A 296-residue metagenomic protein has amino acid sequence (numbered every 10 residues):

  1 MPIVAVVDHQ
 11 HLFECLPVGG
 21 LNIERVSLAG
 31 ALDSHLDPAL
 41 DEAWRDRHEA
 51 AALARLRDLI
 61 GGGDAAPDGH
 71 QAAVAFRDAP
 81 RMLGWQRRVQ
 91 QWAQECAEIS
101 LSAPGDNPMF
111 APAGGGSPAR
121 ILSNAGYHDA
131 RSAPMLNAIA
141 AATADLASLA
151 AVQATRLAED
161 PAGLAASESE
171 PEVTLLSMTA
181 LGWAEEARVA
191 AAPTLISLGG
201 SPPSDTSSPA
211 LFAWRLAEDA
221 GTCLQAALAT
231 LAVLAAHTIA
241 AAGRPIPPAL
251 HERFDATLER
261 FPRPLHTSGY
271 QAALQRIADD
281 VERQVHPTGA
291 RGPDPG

Functional and structural regions predicted by a protein language model:
M1-G296: C-terminal auxiliary extensions adjacent to catalytic cores
